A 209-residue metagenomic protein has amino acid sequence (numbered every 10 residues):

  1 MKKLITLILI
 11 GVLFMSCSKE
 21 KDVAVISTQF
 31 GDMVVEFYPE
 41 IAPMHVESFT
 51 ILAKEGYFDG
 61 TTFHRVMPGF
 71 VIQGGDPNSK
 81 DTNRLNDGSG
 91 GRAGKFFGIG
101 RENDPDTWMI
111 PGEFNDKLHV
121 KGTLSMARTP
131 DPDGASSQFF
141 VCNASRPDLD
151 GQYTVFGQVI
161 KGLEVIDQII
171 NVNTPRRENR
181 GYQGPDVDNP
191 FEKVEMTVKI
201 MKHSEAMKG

Functional and structural regions predicted by a protein language model:
L4-F14: Sec-dependent N-terminal signal peptides
M15-G209: Cyclophilin-like peptidyl-prolyl cis-trans isomerases
